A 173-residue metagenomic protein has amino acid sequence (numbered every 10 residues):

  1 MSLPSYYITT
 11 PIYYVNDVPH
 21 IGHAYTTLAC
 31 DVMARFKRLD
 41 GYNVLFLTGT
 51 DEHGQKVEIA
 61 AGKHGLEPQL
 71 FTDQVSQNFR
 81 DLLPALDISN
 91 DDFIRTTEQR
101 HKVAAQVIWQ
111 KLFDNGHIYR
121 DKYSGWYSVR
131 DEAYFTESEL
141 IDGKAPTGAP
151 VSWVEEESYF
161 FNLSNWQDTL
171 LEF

Functional and structural regions predicted by a protein language model:
M1-F173: N-terminal, positively charged nucleic-acid-binding surface of large information/translation enzymes
